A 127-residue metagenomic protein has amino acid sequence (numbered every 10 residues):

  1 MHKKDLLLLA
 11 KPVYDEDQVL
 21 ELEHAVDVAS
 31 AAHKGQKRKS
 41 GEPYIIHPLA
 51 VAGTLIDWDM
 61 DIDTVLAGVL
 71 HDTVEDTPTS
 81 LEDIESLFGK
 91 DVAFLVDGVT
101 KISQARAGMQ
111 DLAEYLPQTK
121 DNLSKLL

Functional and structural regions predicted by a protein language model:
M1-L127: Active-site helical microenvironments for divalent-metal-assisted chemistry
